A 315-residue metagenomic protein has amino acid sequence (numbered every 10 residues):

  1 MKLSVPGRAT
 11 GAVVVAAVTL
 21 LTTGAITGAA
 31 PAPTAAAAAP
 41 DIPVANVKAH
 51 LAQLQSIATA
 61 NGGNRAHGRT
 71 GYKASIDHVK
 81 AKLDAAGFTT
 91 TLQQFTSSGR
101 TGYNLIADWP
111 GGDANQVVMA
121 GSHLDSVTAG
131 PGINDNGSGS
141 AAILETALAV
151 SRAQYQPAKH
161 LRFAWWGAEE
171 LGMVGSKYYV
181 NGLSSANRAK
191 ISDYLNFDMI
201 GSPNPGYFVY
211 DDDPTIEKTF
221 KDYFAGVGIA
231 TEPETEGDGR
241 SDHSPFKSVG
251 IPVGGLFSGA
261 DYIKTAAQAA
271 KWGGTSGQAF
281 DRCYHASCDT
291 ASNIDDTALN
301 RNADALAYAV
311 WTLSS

Functional and structural regions predicted by a protein language model:
M1-T34: Secretory targeting and sorting signals
A35-T70, D125, L195, M199 (+1 more regions): N-terminal capping segment at the start of a domain
N46-A49, Q53, T70-T90, S138-E145 (+7 more regions): Extracytoplasmic/secreted proteins, especially bacterial periplasmic and envelope-associated proteins
A52, S56-P110: A non-catalytic alpha/beta surface segment that caps or lines the substrate-entry region of metallo-dependent hydrolase
I57, Q93-F95, D108-G111, G121-D125 (+8 more regions): Active-site-proximal beta-strand/loop segments in catalytic clefts of secreted hydrolases
A107, A120-M173, L306: Alpha-helical metal-binding/catalytic segments enriched in His/Glu/Asp
W166-K264: Metal-dependent peptidase/peptidase-like ectodomains
I263-S315: His/Asp/Glu-rich mid-to-C-terminal helical/loop segments that flank catalytic regions of hydrolases
